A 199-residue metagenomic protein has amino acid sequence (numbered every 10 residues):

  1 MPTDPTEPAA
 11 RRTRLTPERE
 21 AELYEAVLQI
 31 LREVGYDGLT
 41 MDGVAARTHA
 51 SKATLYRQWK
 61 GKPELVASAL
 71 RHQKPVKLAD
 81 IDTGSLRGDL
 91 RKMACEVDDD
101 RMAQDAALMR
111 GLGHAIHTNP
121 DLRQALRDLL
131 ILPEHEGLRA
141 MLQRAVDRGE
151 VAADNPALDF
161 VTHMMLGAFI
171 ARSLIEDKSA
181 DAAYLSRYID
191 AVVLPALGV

Functional and structural regions predicted by a protein language model:
M1-A10, K92, D99, A140-Q143 (+2 more regions): C-terminal peripheral helix-coil segments that are non-catalytic and often amphipathic
M1-R47, A53, E64: Basic, helix-initiating cap at the start of DNA-binding domains
L23, G38, G61-V66, V76-K77 (+1 more regions): Short amphipathic alpha-helical segment with a characteristic S/N-K-E followed by hydrophobic residues
L78-A107: Hydrophobic alpha-helical connector segments
C95-R101, M109-T118, A191-A196: Helix-loop "lid/cap" segments that line or gate small-molecule binding pockets
D99-A107, G111, P120-R148: Amphipathic alpha-helical packing segments from all-alpha helical-bundle domains
Q124, D128, L132, V146-A191: Hydrophobic/aromatic-rich alpha-helical bundle segments in the mid-to-C-terminal region
